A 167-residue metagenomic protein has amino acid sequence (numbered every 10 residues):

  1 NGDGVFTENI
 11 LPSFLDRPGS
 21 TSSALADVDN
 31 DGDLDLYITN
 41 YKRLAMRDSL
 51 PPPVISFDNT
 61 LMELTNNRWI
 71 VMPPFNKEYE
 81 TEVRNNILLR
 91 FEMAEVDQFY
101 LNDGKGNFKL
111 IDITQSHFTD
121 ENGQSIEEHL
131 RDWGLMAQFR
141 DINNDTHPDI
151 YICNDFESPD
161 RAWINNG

Functional and structural regions predicted by a protein language model:
N1-G167: Acidic, glycine/proline-rich Ca2+-coordinating loop motifs
